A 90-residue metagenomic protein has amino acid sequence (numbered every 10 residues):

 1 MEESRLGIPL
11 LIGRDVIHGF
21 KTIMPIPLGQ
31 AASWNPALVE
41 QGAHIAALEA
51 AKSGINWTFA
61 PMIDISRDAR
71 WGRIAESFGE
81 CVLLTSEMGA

Functional and structural regions predicted by a protein language model:
M1-A90: N-terminal beta-rich core of secreted/periplasmic extracellular enzymes
